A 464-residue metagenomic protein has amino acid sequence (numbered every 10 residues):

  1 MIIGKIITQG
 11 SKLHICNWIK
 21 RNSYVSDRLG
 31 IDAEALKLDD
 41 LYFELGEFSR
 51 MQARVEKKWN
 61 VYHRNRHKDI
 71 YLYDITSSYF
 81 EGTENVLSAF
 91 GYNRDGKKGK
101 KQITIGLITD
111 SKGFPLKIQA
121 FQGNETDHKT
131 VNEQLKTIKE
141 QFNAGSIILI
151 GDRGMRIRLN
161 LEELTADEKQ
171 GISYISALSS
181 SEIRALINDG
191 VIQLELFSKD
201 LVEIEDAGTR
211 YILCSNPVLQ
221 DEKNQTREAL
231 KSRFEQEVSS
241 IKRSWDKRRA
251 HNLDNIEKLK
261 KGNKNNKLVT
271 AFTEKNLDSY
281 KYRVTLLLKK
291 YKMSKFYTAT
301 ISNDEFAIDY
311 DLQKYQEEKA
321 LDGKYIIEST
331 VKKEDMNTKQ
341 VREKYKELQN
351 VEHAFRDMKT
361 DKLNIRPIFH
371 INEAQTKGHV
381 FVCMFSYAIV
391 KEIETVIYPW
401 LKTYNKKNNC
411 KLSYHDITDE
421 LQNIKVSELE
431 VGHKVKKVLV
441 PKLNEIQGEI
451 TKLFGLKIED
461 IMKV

Functional and structural regions predicted by a protein language model:
M1-V464: Anion-binding and metal-coordination hotspots
